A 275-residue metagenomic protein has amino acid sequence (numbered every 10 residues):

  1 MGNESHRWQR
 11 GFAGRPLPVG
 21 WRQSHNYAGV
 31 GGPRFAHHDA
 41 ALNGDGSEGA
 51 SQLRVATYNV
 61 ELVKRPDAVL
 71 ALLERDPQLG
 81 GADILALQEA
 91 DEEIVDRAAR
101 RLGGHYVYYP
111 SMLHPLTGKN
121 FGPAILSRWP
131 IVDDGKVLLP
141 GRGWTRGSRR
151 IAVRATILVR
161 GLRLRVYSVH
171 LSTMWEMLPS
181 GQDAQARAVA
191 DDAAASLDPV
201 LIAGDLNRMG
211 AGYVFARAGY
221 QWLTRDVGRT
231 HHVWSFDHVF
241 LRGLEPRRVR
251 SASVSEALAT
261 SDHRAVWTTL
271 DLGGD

Functional and structural regions predicted by a protein language model:
M1-R101, P115-K119, D183-R187, L272-D275: N-terminal, active-site-proximal structural segment of metallo-dependent hydrolase catalytic domains
N3-L42, T156, A193-L201, L206-D275: Metal-dependent phosphoester-hydrolase catalytic domains
G44-A56, N120-P123, R128-V132, G147-L171 (+1 more regions): Beta-strand-turn-beta hairpins that frame and shape the catalytic cleft of phosphate-ester-processing enzymes
L53-V60, L73-A98, L126, A155 (+5 more regions): Active-site beta-strand/loop signature of hydrolases that rely on acidic residues for catalysis
V60-V63, D91-I94, M112-P115, I131-V132 (+3 more regions): Solvent-exposed loop/turn segments at secondary-structure junctions within structured extracellular/periplasmic domains
G103-S111, G219-D226: Short hydrophobic/aromatic-enriched beta-strand-loop microsegments
Y106-G122, G135-L139: A short, structured active-site edge motif that brings together acidic residues
K136-T145, H170-S180: Surface-exposed cleft-lining segments at the edges of enzyme active sites
